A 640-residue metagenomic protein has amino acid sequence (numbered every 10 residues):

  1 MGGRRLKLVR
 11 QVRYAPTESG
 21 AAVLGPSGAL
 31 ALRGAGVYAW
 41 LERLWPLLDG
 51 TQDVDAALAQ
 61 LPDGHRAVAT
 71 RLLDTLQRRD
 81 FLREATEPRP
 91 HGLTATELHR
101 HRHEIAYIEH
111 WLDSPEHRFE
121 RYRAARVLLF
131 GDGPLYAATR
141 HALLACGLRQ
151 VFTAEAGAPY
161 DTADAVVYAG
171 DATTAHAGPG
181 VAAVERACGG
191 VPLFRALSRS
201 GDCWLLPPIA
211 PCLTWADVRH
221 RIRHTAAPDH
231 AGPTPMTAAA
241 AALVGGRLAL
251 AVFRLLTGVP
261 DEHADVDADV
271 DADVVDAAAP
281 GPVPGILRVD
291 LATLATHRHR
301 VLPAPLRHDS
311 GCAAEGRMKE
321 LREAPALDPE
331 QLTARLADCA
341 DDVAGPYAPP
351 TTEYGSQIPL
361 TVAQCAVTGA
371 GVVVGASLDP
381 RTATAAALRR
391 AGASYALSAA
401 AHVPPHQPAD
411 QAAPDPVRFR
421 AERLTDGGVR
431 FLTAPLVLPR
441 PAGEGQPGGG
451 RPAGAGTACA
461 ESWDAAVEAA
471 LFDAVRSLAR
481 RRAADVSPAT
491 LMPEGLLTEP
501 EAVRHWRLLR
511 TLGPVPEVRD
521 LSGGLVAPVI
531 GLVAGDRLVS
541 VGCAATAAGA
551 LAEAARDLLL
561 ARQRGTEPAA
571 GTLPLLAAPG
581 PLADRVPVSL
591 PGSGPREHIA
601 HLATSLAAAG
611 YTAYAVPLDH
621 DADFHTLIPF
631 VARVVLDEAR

Functional and structural regions predicted by a protein language model:
M1-L30: Long, low-complexity, charged/polar intrinsically disordered regions in eukaryotic proteins
M1-Q11, V266-V274, Q446, V634 (+1 more regions): Actinobacteria-biased recognition of intrinsically disordered, low-complexity terminal regions
S27-V151: Long, charge-rich, low-complexity alpha-helical segments
Q150, P192-F194, A613: Hydrophobic beta-strand scaffold residues
F152-T162: Short acidic low-complexity segments
T162-V244: E1/E1-like adenylate-forming module used to activate ubiquitin-like modifiers and sulfur-carrier proteins
D171, R199, P260-E262, V275-R640: Helix-biased "structured C-terminal domain" signature
P228-H263, V275-P284: Conserved anion/nucleotide-ligand pocket segment
